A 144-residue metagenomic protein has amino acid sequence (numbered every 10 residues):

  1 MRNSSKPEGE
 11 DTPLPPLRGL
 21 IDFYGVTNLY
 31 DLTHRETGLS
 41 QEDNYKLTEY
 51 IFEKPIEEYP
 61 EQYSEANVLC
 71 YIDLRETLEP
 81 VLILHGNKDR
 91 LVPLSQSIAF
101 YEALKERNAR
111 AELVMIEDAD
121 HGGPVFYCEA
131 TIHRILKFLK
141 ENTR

Functional and structural regions predicted by a protein language model:
M1-E36: Primarily recognizes the serine-hydrolase "nucleophile elbow" in alpha/beta-hydrolase and SGNH/GDSL folds
V26, N87-D89, D118-D120: Acidic beta-to-alpha connecting loop that harbors the catalytic carboxylate
L32, R90-A99: Conserved alpha/beta-hydrolase "acid-adjacent" motif
T33-Y71: Mobile cap/lid helix-loop segments that gate and shape the active-site cleft of serine hydrolases
T77, I83-H85, D89: Short beta-strand/loop motif that positions the catalytic acidic residue of the alpha/beta-hydrolase fold
K105-H121: Catalytic histidine neighborhood in serine/cysteine hydrolases with alpha/beta-hydrolase-type architecture
A119-E129: Catalytic histidine-centered segment of alpha/beta-hydrolase-like enzymes
Y127-R144: Catalytic active-site module of serine/aspartate enzymes centered on a nucleophile-bearing elbow/loop
